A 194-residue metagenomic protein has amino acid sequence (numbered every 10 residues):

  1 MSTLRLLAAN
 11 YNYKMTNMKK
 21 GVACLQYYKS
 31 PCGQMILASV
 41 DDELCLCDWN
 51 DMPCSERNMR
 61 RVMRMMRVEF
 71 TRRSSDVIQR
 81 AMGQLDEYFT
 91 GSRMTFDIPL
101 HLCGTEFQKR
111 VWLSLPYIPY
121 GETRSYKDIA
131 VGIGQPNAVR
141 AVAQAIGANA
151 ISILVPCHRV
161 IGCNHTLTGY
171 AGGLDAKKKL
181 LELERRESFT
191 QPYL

Functional and structural regions predicted by a protein language model:
S2-P136, L183, E187-L194: Basic nucleic-acid-binding alpha-helical/helix-turn surface characteristic of O6-alkylguanine DNA
N137-L181: Short glycine/serine-rich loop segments
